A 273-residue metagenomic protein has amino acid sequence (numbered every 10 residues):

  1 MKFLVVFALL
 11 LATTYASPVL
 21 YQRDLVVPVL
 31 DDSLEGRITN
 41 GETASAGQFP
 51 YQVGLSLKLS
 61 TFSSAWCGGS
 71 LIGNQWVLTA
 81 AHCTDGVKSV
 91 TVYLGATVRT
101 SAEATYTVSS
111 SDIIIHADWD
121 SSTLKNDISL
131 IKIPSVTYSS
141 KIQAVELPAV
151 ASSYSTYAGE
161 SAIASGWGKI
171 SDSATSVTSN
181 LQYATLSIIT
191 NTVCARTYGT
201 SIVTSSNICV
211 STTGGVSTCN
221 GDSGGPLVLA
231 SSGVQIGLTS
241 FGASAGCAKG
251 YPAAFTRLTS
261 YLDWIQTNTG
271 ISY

Functional and structural regions predicted by a protein language model:
K2-V19, V53, W66-T84, T91 (+2 more regions): C-terminal subregion of chymotrypsin/trypsin-like serine protease catalytic domains
T14-G47, S139, E146, S153-E160 (+1 more regions): Extracellular/luminal ectodomains of metazoan preproproteins built from arrays of small disulfide-bonded modules
Q22-V27, S89, Y106, I128-S135 (+2 more regions): Chymotrypsin/trypsin-fold serine protease catalytic domain
D31-D32, L55-K58, V77-A80, T84-S121 (+2 more regions): Conserved H-D interstitial segment of serine endopeptidase catalytic domains
T43-Q48, L71, T84-G86, A102 (+6 more regions): Extracellular/periplasmic catalytic domains that process cell-envelope and extracellular macromolecules
Q48-Q52, S56-N74, T123-L124: A conserved glycine-rich beta-strand in the N-terminal activation segment of trypsin-fold
K58-S60, H82-G86, G95-T100, I133-S140 (+6 more regions): Acidic glycine-/aspartate-rich tracts in secreted/extracellular proteins
T61-F62, D120-S122, Y154, W167-A184 (+2 more regions): Active-site loop architecture of trypsin-fold serine endopeptidases
